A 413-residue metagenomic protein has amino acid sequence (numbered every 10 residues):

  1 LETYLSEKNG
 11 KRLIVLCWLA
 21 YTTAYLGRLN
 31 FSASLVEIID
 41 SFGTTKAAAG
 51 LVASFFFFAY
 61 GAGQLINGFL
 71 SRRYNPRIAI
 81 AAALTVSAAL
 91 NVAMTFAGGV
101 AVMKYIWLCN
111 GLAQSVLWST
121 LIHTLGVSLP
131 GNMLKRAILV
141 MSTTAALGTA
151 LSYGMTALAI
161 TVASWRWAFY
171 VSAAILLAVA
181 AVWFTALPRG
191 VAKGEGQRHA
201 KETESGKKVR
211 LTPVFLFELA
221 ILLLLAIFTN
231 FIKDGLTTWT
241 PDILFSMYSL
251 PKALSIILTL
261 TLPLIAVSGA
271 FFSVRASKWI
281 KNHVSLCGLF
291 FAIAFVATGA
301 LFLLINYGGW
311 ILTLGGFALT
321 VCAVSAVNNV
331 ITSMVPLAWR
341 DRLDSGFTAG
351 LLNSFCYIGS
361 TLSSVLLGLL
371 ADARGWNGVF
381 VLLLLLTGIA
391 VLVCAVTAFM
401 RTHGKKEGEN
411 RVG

Functional and structural regions predicted by a protein language model:
F31-S32, F217-A270, N328: Extracytoplasmic gate region of multi-pass secondary transporters
A62-G98: Conserved MFS/SLC helix-loop-helix module at the cytosolic interface between two early adjacent transmembrane helices
G63-N75, G269-N282, A371: Helix-to-loop junctions at the C-terminal end of transmembrane segments in multipass secondary transporters
R73-A83, K278-A292: Cytoplasmic membrane-interface "Motif A"-like loop-to-helix N-cap segments of 12-TM Major Facilitator Superfamily
I106-A145: Cytoplasmic helix-loop-helix junction between adjacent transmembrane helices in 12-TM secondary transporters
V140-V191: Helix-loop-helix hairpin linking two adjacent transmembrane segments in secondary transporters
H283-I331: C-terminal transmembrane helical hairpin of 12-TM major facilitator-type secondary transporters
W339-R374: A late C-terminal transmembrane helix in Major Facilitator Superfamily
